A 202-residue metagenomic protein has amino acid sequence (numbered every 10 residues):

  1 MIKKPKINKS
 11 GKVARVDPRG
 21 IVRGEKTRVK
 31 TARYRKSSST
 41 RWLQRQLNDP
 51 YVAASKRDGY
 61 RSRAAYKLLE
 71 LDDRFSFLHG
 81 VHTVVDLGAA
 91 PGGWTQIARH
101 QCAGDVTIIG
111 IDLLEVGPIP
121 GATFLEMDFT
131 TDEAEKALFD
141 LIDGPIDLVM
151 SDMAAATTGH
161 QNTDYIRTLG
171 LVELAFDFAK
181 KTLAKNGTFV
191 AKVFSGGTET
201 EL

Functional and structural regions predicted by a protein language model:
I2-H82: Class I SAM-dependent methyltransferase Rossmann-like catalytic core, especially the SAM/SAH-binding loop
I2-V13, D17-P18, V85, E115 (+3 more regions): C-terminal substrate-binding/active-site "lid" region of AdoMet-derived donor-dependent transferases
L78, C102-A103, I142, T182-L183: A generic alpha-to-beta junction signature in SAM-dependent methyltransferases
G80-A90: Conserved class I S-adenosyl-L-methionine
H82, V106, G187: Glycine-centered, small-residue-biased loops immediately flanking beta-strands in adenine/cofactor-binding cores
P91-G104: Conserved SAM-binding loop of SAM-dependent methyltransferases across substrates and taxa, primarily the Class I
A98, L138, A175-A179: Class I S-adenosylmethionine-dependent transferase superfamily signal
I111-T158: S-adenosyl-L-methionine
